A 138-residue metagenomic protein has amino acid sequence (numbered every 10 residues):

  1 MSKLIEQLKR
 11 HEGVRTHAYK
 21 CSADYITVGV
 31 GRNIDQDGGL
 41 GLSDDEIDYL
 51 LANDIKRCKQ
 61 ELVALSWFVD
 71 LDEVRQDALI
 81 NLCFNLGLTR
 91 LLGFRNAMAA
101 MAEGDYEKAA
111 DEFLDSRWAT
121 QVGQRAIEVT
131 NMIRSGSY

Functional and structural regions predicted by a protein language model:
M1-Y19, A23-Y25, R32-D37, G41-I55 (+2 more regions): Long, amphipathic alpha-helical surface segments
V30-R32, F68-V69: Short hydrophobic/aromatic-rich motifs at helix boundaries and adjacent loops
F68-R95: Mid-chain, well-packed structural core segment of small domains
